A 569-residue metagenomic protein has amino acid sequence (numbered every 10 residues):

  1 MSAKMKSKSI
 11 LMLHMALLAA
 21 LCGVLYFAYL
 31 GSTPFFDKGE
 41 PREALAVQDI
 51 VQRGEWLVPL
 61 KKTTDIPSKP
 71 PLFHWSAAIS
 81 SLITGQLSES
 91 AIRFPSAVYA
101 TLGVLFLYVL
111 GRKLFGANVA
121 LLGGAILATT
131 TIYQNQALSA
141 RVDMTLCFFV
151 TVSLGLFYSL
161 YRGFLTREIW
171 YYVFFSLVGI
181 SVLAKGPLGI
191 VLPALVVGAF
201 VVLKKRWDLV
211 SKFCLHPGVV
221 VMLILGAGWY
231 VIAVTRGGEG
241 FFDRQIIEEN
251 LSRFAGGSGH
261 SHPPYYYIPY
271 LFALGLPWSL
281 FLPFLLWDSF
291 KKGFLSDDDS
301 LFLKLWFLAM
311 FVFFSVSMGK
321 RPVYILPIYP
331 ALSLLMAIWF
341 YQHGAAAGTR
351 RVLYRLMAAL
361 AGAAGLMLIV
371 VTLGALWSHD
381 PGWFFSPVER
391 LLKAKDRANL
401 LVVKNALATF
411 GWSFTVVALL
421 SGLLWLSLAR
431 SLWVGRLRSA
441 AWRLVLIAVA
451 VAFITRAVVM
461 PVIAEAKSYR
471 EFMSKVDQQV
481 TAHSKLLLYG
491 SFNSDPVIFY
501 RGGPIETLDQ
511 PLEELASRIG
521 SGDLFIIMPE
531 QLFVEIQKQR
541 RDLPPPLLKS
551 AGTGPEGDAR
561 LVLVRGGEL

Functional and structural regions predicted by a protein language model:
S2-K4, Y172, S176, D288-L569: Membrane-embedded architecture of ER/inner-membrane glycosylation machinery
S2-V352, V370-L373, S378, I498 (+1 more regions): Membrane-integral, polyisoprenol-dependent glycosyltransferases of the GT-C/oligosaccharyltransferase superfamily
